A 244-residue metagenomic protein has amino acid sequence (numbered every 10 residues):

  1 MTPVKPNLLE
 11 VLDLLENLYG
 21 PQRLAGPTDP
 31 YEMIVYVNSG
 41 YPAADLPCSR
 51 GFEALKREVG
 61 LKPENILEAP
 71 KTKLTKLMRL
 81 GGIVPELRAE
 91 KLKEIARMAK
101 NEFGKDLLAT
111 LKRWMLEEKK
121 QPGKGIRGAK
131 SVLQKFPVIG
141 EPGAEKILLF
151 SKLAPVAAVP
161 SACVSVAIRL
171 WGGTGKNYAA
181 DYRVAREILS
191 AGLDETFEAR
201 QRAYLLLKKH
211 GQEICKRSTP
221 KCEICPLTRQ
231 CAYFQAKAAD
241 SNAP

Functional and structural regions predicted by a protein language model:
K5-D240: Catalytic cores of DNA base-excision repair glycosylases
P244: Acidic, metal-coordinating catalytic segment for phosphate/diphosphate chemistry, firing primarily on the Nudix
